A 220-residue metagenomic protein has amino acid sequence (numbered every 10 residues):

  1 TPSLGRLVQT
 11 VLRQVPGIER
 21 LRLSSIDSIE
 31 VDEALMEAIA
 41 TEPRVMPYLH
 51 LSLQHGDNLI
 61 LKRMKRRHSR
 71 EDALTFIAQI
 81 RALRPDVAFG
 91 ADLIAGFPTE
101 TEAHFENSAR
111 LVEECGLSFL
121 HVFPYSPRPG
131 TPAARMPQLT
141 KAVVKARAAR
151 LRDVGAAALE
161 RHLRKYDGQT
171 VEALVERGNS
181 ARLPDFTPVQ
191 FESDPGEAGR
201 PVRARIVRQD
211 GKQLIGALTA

Functional and structural regions predicted by a protein language model:
T1-E100: Conserved SAM/AdoMet-binding glycine-rich loop
L4, A73, F105-S108, V144: Aromatic/hydrophobic pocket-lining residues that form the small-molecule binding cavity in soluble enzyme cores
E19, S118, K212: Short acidic/polar active-site loop segments enriched in Thr and Asp
L23, L51, D92, V112 (+3 more regions): Conserved, mostly hydrophobic/aromatic
N58-R63, P129-M136: A short acidic, helix-capping loop that chelates divalent metal ions and anchors anionic groups
E100, V112-L117: Contiguous mid-protein beta-loop-alpha structural module that forms a pocket-lining wall or clamp of enzyme active
F105-E114, V122: A glycine- and small/hydrophobic-rich beta-loop-beta segment that serves as a flexible "lid/hinge" or phosphate-binding
P127, A134-A220: Terminal RNA-binding accessory module
